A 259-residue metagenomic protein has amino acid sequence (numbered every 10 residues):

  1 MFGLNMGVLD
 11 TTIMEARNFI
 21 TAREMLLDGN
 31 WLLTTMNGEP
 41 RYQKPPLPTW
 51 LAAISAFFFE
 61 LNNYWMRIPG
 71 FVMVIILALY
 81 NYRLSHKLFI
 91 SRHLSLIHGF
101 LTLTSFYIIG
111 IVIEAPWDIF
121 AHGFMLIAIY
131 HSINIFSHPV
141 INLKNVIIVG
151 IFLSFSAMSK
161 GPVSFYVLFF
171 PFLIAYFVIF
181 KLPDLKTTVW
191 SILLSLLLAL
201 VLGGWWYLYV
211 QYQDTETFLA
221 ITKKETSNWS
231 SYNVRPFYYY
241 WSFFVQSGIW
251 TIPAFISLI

Functional and structural regions predicted by a protein language model:
M1-E15, L197-Y209: Transmembrane signal-anchor helices characteristic of membrane glycosylation enzymes that use polyprenol
M6-R23, N30-L33, E39-L51, L61-Y64 (+1 more regions): Extracytoplasmic catalytic/substrate-binding loops of multi-pass membrane glycan-assembly enzymes
T21, F155, S159, S164-I259: Transmembrane-lumen/periplasm boundary regions of multi-pass, lipid-linked membrane glycan transferases
P46, W50, F59-I76, I111: Loop-to-helix entry region of an early transmembrane alpha helix in multi-pass inner-membrane enzymes
I68-F89, I127: Transmembrane-helix motifs of polytopic, lipid-linked glycan transferases
H86-K87, A128-V146: Membrane-interface transmembrane helices that cradle and orient dolichyl/undecaprenyl
Y107-A121: Short acidic/glycine- and proline-prone juxtamembrane loop motifs at membrane-interface regions of multi-pass membrane
G110, N145-K160: Membrane-interface alpha helices of multi-pass inner-membrane proteins
